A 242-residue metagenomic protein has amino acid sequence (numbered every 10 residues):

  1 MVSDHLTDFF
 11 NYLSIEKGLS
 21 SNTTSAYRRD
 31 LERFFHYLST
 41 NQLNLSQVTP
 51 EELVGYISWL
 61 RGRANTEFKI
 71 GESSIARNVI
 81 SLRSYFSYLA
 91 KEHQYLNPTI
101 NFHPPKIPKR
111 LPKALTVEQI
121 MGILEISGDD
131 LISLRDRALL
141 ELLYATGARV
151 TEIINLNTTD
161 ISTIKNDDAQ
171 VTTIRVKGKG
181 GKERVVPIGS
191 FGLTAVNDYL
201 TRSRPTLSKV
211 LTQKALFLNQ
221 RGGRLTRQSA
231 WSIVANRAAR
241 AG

Functional and structural regions predicted by a protein language model:
M1-G242: Conserved catalytic core of the tyrosine transesterase superfamily
